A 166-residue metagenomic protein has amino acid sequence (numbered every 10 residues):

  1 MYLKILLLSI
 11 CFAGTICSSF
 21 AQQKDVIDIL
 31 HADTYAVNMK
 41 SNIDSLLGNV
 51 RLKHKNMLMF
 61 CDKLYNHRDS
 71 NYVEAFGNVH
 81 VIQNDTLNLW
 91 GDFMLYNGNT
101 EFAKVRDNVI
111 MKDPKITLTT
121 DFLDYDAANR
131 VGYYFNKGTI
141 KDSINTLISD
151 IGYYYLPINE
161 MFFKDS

Functional and structural regions predicted by a protein language model:
M1-I27: Bacterial Sec-dependent N-terminal signal peptides
F20-S166: N-terminal amphipathic/hydrophobic interface segments
